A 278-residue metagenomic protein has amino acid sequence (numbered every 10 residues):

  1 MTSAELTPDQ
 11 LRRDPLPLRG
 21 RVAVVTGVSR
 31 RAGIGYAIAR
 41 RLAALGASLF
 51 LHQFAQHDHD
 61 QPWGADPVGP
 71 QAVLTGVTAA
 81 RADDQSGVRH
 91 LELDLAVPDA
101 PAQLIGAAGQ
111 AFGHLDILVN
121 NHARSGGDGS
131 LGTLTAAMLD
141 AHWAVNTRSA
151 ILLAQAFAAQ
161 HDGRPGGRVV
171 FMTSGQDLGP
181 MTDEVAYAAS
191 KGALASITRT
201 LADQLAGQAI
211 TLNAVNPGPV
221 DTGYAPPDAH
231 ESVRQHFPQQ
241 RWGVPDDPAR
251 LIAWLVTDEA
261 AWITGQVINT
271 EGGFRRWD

Functional and structural regions predicted by a protein language model:
A4-D14, D128, G179, E231 (+3 more regions): Short C-terminal tail/terminal secondary-structure segment of NAD(P)H-dependent dehydrogenase/reductase domains
P15-H52, Q56: Canonical Rossmann dinucleotide-binding motif of NAD(H)/NADP(H)-dependent dehydrogenases/reductases, specifically
W63-Q71, A123-D140, D183-A186, A225-D228: Conserved mid-core segment of classical short-chain dehydrogenase/reductases
G132-I151, V170, L194, Q239: Catalytic Tyr-X3-Lys loop
A154, S190, T198: Active-site helix of classical SDR
A159, D203-Q204, A261: Alpha-helical segment proximal to the catalytic Tyr-Lys
G166, A206, T211, I263-G265: Short, small/polar-rich loop/turn modules that mediate ligand/substrate recognition or access, typified
S174: Residue(s) in the substrate-gating loop at a strand-loop-helix junction that position the organic substrate next
